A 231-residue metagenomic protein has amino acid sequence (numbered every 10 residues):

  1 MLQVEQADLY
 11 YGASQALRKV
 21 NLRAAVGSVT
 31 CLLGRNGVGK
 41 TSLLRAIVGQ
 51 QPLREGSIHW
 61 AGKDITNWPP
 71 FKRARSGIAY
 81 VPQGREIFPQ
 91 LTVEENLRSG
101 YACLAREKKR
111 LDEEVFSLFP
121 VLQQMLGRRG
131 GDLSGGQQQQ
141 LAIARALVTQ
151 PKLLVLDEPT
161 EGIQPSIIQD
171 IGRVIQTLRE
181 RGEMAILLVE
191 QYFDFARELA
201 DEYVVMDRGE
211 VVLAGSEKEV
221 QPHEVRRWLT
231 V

Functional and structural regions predicted by a protein language model:
L33-R35: The feature captures the beta-strand-to-loop junction immediately N-terminal to the Walker
V48: Helix-to-loop junction immediately C-terminal to a conserved catalytic motif
G56-D64, S76, K108-L111, S117 (+1 more regions): Conserved ABC transporter NBD signature motif
R129-L133: Conserved ABC ATPase signature
A146-L147: ABC ATPase C-loop
Q150: Conserved catalytic motifs of ABC-family nucleotide-binding domains
Q169-G182: Helical segment within the ABC ATPase nucleotide-binding domain
